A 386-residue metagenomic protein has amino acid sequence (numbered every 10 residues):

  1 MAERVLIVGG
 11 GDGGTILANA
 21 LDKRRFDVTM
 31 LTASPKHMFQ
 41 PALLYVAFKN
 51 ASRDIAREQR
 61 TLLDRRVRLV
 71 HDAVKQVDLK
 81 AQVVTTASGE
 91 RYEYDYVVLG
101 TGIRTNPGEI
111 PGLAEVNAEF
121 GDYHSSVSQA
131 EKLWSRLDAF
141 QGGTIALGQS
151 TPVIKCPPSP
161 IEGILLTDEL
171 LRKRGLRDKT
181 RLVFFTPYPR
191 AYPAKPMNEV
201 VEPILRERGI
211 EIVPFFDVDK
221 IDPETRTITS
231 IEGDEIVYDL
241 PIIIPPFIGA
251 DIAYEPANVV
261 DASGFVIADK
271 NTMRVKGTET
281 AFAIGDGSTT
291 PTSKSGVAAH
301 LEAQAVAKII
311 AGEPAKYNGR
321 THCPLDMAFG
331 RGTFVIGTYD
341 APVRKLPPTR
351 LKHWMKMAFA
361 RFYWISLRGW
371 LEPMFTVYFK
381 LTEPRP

Functional and structural regions predicted by a protein language model:
A2-E3, V67-E162, L166-G175, I242: FAD-binding core/adjacent interface of flavoenzyme oxidoreductases
A2-R68, T151-K195: Beta1-alpha1 glycine-rich phosphate/pyrophosphate-binding loop at the start of Rossmann-like nucleotide-binding domains
G10, S88, T101-G102, E232 (+2 more regions): Glycine-rich, N-terminal phosphate-binding loop of Rossmann-like dinucleotide-binding domains
R25-T29, V67-V84, Y92, D168-G264: A Rossmann-like FAD-binding core segment of flavoenzymes
E109, A114-Q141, E235-L301: FAD-site-proximal beta/loop scaffold in flavoenzymes
I284-F329, T333: A conserved FAD-binding loop/helix module that cradles the flavin
F334-P386: C-terminal auxiliary extensions adjacent to catalytic cores
